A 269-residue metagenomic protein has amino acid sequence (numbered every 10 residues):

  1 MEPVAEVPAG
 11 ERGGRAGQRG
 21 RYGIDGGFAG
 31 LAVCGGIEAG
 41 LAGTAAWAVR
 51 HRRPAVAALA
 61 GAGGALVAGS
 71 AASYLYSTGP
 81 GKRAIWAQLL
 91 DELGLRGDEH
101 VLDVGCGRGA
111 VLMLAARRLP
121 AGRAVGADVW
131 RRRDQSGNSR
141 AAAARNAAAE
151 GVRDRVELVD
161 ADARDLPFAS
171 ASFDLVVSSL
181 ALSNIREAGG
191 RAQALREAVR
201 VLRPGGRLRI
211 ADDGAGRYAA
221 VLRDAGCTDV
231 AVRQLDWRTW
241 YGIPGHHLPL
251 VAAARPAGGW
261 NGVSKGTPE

Functional and structural regions predicted by a protein language model:
E2-V67, A72-L75: N-terminal auxiliary segments of SAM/dcSAM-dependent transferases
R96-E99, A161-V176: A short acidic, Gly/Pro-enriched loop at the edge of an enzyme's catalytic core that lines a small-molecule cofactor
G97-G107, V125: Conserved class I S-adenosyl-L-methionine
R108-P120: Conserved SAM-binding loop of SAM-dependent methyltransferases across substrates and taxa, primarily the Class I
G137-D162: S-adenosyl-L-methionine
R191-P204: A short glycine-rich, Lys/Arg-flanked "PGG" loop and its adjoining helix->strand segment in the class I
G205-D212: Conserved beta-strand signature within the Rossmann-like core of class I S-adenosyl-L-methionine
A225-G226, V230-A231, W237-E269: Core SAM-dependent methyltransferase catalytic element
